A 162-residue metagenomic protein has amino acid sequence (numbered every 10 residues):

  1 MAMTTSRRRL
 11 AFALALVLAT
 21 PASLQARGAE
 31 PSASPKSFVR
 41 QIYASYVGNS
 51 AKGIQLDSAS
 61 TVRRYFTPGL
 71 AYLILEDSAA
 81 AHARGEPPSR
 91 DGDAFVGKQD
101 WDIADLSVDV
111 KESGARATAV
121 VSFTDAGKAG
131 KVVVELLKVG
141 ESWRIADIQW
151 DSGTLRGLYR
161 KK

Functional and structural regions predicted by a protein language model:
S6-L16: N-terminal export leaders
L18-A26: C-terminal segment of classical bacterial N-terminal signal peptides
Q25-S60: Short, low-complexity N-terminal intrinsically disordered segments enriched in polar/charged residues
Q41, S45, Y65, L73 (+1 more regions): Residues that form generic nucleotide/phosphate-binding pockets
V47, A51, L56-A79: Short, solvent-exposed secondary-structure junction/capping segments
F66-K128: Surface-exposed, charged secondary-structure patches
E112-R116, V120, T124-V133, V139-G140 (+1 more regions): Low-complexity, intrinsically disordered terminal/linker segments enriched in charged and Gly/Pro repeats
